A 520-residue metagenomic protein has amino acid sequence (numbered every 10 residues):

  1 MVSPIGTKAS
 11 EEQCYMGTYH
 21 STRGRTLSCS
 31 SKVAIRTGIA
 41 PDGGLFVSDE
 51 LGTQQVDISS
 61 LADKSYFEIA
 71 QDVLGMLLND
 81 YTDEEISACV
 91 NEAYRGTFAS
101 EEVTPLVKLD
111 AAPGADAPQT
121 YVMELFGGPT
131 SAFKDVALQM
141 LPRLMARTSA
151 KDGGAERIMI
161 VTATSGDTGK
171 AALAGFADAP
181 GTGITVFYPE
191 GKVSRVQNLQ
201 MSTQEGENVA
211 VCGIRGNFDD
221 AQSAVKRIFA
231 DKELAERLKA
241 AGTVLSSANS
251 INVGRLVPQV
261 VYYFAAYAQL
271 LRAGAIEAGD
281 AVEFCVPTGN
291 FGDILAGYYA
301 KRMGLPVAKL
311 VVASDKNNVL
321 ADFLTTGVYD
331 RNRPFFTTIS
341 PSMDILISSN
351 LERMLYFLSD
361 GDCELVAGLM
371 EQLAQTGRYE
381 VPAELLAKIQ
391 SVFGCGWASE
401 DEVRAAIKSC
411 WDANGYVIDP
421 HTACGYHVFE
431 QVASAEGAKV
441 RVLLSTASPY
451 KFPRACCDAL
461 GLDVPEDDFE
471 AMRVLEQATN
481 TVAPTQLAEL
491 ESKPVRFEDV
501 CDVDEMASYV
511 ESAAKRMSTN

Functional and structural regions predicted by a protein language model:
V2-N520: PLP-dependent amino-acid enzyme catalytic core
